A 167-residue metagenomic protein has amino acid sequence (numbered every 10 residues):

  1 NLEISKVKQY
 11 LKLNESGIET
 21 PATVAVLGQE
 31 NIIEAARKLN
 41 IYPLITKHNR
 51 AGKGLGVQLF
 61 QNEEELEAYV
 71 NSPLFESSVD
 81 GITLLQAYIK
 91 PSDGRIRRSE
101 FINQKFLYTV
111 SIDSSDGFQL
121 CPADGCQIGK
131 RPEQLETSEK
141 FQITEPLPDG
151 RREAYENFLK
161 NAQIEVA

Functional and structural regions predicted by a protein language model:
L2-R95, R152: Active-site nucleotide/adenylate-binding loops and adjacent lid/helix of ATP-dependent enzymes
Q58-F158, A162: Phosphate-binding site of ATP-dependent enzymes
V166-A167: Conserved active-site loop/cleft motifs that coordinate metal ions or position small ligands
